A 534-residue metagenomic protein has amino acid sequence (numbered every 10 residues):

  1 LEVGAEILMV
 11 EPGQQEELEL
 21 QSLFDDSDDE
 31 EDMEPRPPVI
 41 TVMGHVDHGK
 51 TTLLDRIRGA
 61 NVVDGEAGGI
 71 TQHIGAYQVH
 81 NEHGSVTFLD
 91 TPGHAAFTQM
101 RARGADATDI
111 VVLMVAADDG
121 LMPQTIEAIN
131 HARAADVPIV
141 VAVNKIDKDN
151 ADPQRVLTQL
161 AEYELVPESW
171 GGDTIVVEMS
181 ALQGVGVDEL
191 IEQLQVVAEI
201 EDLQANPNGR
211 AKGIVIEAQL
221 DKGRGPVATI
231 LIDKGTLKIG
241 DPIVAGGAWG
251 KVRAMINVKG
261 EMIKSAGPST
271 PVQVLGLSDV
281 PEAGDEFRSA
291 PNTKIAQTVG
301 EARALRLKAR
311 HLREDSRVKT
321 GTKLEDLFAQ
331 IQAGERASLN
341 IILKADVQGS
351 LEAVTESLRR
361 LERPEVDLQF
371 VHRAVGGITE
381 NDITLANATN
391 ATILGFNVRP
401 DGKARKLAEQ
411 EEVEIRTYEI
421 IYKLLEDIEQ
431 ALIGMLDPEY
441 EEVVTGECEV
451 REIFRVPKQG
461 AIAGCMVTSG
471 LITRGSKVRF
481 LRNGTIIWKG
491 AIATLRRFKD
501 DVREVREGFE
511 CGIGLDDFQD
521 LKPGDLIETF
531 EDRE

Functional and structural regions predicted by a protein language model:
L1-E16: Charged, amphipathic alpha-helical linker segments immediately N-terminal to NTP-binding catalytic cores
I7-V10, S27, E31, I57: Structured, basic alpha/beta domains of bacterial-type, RNA-associated proteins
E11, T320-K323, D401, E419-I420: Secondary-structure junction/capping motif
L20-F24, I295-A296, A302, F530: Generic hydrophobic, helix-prone segments enriched in Leu/Val/Ile
Q21-M33, A329-Q330: Pre-Walker A adenine-sensing motif
M33-Q297, Q332, L339-L385, N390-L407 (+1 more regions): P-loop/Walker A NTP-binding module and the surrounding RecA-like catalytic core of P-loop NTPases
A76, T320-A333: Glycine-/acidic-rich phosphate or pyrophosphate-binding loops and their flanking alpha/beta elements
A296-T322: Charge-rich, low-complexity alpha-helical coiled-coil segments
